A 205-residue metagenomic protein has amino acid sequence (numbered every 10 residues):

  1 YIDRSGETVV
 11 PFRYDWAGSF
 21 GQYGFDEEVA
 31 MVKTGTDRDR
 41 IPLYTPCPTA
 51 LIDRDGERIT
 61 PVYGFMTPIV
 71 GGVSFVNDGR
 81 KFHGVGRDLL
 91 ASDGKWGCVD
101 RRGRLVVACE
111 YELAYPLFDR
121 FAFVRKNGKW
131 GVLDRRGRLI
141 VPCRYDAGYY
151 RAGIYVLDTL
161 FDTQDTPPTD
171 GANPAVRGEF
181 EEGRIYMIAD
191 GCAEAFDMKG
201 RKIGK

Functional and structural regions predicted by a protein language model:
Y1-K205: Residue-level detector of conserved, function-critical positions
